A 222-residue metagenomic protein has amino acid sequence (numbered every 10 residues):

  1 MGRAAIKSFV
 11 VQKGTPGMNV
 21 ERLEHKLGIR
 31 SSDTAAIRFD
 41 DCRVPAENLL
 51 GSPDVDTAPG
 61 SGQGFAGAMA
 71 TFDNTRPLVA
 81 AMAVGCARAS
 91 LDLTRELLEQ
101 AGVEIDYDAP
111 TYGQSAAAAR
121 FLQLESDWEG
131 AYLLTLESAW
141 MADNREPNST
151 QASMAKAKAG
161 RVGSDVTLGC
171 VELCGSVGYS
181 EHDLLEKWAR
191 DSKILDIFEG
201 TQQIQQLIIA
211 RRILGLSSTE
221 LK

Functional and structural regions predicted by a protein language model:
M1-V84, R88-D92, Q205, G215-K222: FAD-binding core of flavoproteins
G62, T71-K222: Alpha-helical interface subdomain recognition
